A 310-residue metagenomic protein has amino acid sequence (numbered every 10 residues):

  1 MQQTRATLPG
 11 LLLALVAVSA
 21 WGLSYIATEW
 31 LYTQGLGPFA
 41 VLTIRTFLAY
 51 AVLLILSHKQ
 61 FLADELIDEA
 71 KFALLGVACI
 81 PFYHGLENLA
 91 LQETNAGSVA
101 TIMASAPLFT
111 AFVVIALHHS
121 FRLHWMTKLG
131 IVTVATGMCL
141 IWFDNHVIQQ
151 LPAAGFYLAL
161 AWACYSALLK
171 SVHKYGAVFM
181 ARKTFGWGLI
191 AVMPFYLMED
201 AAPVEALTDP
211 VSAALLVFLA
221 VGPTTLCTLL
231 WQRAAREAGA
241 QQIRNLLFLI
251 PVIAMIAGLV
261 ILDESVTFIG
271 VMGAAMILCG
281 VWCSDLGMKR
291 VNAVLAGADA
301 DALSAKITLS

Functional and structural regions predicted by a protein language model:
M1-A40, I44, V77, T136 (+2 more regions): Glycine-/small-residue-enriched transmembrane alpha-helix faces in small-molecule transporters and effluxers
Q2-Q3, T7, L12, T46 (+3 more regions): C-terminal-most transmembrane helix of multi-pass membrane proteins
L8-L13, F39-I55, L74, F109 (+6 more regions): Hydrophobic alpha-helical transmembrane segments of multi-pass integral membrane proteins, especially transporters
A20, S24-Y25, L54-V99, M103 (+3 more regions): Specific transmembrane alpha-helical segments of multi-pass solute transporters/efflux pumps, especially DMT/EamA
G22, I26, V77-P81, G85 (+7 more regions): Hydrophobic/small/kink-forming positions within alpha-helical transmembrane segments of polytopic membrane proteins
I26-G35, N88-Q92, C139-L151, L197-L215 (+1 more regions): Membrane-interface helix termini and inter-helical loops of multi-pass transporters
A40-A51, C79, E87-F121, L158-A161 (+1 more regions): Specific alpha-helical transmembrane segments that line the substrate/conduction pathway and gating interfaces
L53, F112-V113, L123-F143, V192 (+3 more regions): Hydrophobic transmembrane alpha-helices of multi-pass small-molecule transport proteins
